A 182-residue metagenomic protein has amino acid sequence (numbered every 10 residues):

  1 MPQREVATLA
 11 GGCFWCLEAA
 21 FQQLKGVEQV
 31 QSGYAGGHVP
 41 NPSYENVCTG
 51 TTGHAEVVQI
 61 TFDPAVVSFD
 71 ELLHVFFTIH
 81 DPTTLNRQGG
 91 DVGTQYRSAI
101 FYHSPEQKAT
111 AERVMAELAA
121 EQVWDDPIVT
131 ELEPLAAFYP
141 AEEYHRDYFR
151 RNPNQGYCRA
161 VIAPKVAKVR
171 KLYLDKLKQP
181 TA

Functional and structural regions predicted by a protein language model:
M1-A182: Flexible coil/turn and secondary-structure edge motifs
